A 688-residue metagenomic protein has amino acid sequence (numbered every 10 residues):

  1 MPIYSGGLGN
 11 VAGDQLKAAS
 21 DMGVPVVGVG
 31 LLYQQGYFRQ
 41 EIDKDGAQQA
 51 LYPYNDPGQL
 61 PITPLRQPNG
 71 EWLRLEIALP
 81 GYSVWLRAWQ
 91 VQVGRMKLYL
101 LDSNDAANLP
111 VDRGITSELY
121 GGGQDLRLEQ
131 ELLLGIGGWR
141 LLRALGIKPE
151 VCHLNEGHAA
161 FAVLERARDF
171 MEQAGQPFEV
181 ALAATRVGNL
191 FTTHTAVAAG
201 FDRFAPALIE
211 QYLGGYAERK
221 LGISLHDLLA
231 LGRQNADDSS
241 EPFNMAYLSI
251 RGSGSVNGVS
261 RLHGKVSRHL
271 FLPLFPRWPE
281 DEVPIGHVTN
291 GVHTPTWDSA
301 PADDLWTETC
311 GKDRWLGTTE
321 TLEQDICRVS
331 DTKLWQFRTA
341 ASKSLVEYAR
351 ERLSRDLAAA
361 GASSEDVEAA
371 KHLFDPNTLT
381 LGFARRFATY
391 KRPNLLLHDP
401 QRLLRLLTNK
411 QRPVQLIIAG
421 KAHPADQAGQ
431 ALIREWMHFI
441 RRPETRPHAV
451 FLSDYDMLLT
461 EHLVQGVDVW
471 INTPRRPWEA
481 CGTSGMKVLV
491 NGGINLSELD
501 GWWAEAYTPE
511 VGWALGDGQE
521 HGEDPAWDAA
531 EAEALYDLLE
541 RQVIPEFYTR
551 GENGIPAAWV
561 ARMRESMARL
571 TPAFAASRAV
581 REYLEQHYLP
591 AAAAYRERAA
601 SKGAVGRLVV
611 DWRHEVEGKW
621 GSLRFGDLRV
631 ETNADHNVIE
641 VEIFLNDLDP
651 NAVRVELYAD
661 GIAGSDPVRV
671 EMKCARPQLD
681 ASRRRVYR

Functional and structural regions predicted by a protein language model:
M1-R688: Catalytic cores of carbohydrate-active enzymes across secretory and cytosolic contexts
